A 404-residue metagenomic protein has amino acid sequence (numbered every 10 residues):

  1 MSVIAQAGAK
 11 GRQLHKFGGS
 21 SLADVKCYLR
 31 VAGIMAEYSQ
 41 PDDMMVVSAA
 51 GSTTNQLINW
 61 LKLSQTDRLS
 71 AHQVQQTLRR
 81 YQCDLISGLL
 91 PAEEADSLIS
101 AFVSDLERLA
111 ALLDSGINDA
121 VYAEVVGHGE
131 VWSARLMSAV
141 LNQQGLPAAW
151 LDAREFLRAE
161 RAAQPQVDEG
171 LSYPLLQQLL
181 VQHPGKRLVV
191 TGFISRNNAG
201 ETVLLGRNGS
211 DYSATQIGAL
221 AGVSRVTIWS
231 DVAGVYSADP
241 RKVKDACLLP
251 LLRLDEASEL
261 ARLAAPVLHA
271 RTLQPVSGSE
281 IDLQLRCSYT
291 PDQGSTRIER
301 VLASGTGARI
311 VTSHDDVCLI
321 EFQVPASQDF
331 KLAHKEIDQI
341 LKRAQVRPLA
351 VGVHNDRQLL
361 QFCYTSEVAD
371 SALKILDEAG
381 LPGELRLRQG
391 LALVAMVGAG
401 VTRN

Functional and structural regions predicted by a protein language model:
M1-L268, L273, C363-T365: Nucleotide/pyrophosphate-binding catalytic subdomain
S48, S288, V353: Conserved H-loop
L146, I281, V346: Short phosphate-binding/catalytic loops that engage adenosine nucleotides
R253-Q328: A conserved active-site cap/scaffold subdomain adjacent to cofactor or substrate pockets
T296-N404: A conserved regulatory-domain signal marking ACT and ACT-like small-molecule sensing domains and adjacent regulatory
